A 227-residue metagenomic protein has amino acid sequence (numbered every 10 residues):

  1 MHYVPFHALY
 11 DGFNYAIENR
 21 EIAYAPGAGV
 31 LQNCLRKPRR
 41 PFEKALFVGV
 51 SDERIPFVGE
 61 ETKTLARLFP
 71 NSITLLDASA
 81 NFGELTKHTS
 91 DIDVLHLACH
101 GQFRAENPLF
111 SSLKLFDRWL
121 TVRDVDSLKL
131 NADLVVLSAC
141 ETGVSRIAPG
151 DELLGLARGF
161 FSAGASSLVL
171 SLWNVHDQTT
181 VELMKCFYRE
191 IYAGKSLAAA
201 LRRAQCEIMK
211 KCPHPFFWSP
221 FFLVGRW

Functional and structural regions predicted by a protein language model:
M1-W227: Catalytic cores of enzymes
